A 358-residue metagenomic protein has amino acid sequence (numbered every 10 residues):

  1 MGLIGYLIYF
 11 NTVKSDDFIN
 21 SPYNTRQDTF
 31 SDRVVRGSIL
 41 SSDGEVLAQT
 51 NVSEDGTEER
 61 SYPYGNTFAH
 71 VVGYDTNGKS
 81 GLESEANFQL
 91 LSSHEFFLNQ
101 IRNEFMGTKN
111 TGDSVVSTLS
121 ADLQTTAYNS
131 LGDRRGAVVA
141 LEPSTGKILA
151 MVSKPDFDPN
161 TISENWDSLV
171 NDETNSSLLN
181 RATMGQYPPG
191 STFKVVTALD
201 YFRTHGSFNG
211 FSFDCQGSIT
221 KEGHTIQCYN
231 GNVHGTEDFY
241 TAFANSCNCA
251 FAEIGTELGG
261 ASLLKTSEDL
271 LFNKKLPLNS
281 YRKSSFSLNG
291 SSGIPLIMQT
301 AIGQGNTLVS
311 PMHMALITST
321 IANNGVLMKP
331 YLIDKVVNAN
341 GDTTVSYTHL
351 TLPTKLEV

Functional and structural regions predicted by a protein language model:
M1-W166, S177, Q186, F211 (+1 more regions): Periplasmic/cell-envelope proteins involved in peptidoglycan metabolism and beta-lactam response
D43, S144, I148-S191, V196-L350: Beta-lactam-recognizing serine transpeptidase/beta-lactamase-like catalytic domain environment
H349-V358: Single conserved hydrophobic/aromatic residue that forms the stacking wall/gate of nucleotide- or nucleobase-binding
